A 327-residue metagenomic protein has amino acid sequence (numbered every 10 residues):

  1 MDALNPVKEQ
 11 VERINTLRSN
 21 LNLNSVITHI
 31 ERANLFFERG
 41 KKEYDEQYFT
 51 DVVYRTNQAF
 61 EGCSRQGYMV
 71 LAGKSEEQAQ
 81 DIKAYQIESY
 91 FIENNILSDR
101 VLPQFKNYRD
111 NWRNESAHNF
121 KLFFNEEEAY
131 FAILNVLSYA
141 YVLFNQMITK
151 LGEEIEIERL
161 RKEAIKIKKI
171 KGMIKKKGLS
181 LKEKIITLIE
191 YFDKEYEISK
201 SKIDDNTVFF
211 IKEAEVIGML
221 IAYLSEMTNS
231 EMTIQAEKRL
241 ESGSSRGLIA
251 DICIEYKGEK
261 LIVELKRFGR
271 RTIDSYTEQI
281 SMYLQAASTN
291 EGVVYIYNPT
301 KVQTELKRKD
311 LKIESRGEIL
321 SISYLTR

Functional and structural regions predicted by a protein language model:
M1-D51, T149-E183: Charged alpha-helical initiation segments
N24, I157-Y223: Charged, often low-complexity linker/regulatory segments
Y68-L102: Short, charged amphipathic alpha-helical segments flanked by flexible coils
N95, Y256-E259, E264-I273: Short beta-strand-loop-alpha-helix junction that forms the active-site gateway of nucleic-acid-processing nucleases
D99-R159, R271-D274: Charge-enriched, short contiguous segments at helix-coil
E156-E163, P299-R327: Domain-level recognition of nuclease-like catalytic cores that cleave nucleotide substrates
F209, I221, E226-G258, R271-T272: Active-site metal-binding core of divalent-cation-utilizing nuclease and nuclease-like domains
D274, L284-I313: Nucleic-acid nuclease catalytic cores
